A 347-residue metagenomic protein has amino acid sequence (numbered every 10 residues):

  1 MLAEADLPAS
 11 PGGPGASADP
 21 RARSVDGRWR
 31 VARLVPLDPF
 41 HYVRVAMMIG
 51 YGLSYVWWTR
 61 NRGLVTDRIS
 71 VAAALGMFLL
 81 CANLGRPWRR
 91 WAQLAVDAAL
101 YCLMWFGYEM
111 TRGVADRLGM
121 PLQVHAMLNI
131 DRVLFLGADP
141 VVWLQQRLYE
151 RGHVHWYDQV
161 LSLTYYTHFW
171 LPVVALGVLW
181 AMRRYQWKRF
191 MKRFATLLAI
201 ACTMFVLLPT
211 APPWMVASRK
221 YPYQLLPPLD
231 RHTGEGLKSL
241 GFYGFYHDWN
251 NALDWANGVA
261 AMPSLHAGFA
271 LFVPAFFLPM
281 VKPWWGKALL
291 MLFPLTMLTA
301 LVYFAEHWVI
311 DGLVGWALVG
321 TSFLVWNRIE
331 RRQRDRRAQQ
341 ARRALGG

Functional and structural regions predicted by a protein language model:
R21-A46: N-terminal membrane topogenic signal
S54-D67, A82-W91: Short, hydrophobic transmembrane alpha-helix segments
A92-T167: Intramembrane catalytic core of multi-pass membrane enzymes that act on lipidic substrates
V96-L100, P172-L208, P213-L225: Interfacial segments of alpha-helical transmembrane regions
Y157-L171, N257-P279, V309, L313: Membrane-interface loop-to-helix entry segments
V174-A181, A267-W284, A317-R328: Membrane-interfacial alpha-helical segments at the cytosolic side of multi-pass membrane proteins
L207-M280: Membrane-interfacial catalytic/cofactor-binding modules of polytopic membrane enzymes
P212-R219, A261, T296-S322: Interfacial helix-loop-helix junctions of multi-pass membrane proteins
